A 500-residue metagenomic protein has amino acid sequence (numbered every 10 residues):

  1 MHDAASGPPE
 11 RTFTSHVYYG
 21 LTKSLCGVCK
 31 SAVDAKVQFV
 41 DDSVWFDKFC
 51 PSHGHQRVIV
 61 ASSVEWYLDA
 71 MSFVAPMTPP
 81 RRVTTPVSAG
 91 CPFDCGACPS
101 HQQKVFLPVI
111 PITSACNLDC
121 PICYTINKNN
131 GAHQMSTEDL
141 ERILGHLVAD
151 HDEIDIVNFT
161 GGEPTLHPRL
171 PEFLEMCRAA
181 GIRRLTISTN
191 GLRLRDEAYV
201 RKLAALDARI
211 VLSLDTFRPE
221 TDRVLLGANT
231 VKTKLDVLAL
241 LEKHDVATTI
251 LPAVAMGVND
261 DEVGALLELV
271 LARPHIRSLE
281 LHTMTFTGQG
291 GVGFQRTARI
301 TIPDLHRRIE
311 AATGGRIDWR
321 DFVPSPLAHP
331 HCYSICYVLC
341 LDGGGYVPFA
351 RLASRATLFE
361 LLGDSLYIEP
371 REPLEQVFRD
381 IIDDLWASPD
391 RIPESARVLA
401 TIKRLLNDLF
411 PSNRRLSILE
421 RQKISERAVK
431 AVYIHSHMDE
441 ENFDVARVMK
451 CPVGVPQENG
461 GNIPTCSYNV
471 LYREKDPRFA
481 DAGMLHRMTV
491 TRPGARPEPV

Functional and structural regions predicted by a protein language model:
M1, K232, K243-E426: Radical SAM enzyme [4Fe-4S]-AdoMet core and its adjacent flexible, acidic and glycine-rich loops/tails across
M1-R82, L339-V500: Radical SAM enzyme core and accessory elements
D42-S62, W66, S72-T189, R193-A198: Conserved alpha-helical substructure of the radical SAM core
W45, L107, R209, T249 (+1 more regions): Broad gene-expression machinery/nucleic-acid interaction feature
C50, A89-C98, F106, C116 (+4 more regions): Functionally engaged cysteine thiol sites
I126-N130, F217-E220, F286-T287: A short, flexible beta-alpha/helix-coil linker loop
I126-Q134, R223-T230, F294-Q295: Short glycine-enriched, charge-decorated loop/helix-capping segments at active-site entrances that position
E141-N158, H167-M284: Radical SAM/AdoMet-radical enzyme domain recognition
